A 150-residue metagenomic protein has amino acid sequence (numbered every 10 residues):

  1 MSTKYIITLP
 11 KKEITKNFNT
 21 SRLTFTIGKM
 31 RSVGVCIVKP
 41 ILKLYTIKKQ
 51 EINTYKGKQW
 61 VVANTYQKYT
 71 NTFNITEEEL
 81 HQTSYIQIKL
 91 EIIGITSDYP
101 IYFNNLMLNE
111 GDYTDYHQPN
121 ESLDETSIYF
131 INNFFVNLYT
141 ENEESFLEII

Functional and structural regions predicted by a protein language model:
M1-S21: Short beta-strands within extracellular/lumenal beta-sheet-rich domains
S2-K4, R22-T24, Y66-T70: Intrinsic-disorder/low-complexity, polar/charged segments enriched in Ser/Thr/Lys/Arg/Asp/Glu/Gln
N17-S21, G34, A63-T65, L80-Q82 (+1 more regions): Solvent-exposed loop and beta-edge segments used for protein-protein assembly and interaction
N17-S32, I88-L90: A short beta-strand element within beta-rich, extracytoplasmic domains of secreted/secretory-pathway proteins
G28-V38, I95-S97: Extended, low-complexity, turn-rich repeat/linker tracts enriched in Gly/Pro/Ser/Thr and Asp/Glu that occur
K39-T46: Short, surface-exposed beta-strand/strand-loop-strand elements in extracellular ectodomains
K49-Y85: Extracellular carbohydrate recognition and processing domains and analogous Trp-centered ligand-binding platforms
T72-I75, K89-I150: Extracellular polysaccharide-targeting segments
